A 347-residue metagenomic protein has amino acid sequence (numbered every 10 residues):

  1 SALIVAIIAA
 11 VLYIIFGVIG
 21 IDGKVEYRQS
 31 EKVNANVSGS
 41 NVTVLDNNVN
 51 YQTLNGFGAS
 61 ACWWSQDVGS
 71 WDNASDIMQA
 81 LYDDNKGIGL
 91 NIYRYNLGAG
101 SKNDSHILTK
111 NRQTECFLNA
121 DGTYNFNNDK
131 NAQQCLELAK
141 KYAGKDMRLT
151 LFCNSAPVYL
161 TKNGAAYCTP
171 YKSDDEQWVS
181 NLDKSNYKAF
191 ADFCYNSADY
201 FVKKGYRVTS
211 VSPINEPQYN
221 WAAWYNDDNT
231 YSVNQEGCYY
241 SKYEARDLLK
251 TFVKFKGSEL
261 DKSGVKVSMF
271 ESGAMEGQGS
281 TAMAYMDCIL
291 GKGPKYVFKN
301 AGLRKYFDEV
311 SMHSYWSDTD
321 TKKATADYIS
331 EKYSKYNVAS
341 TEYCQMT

Functional and structural regions predicted by a protein language model:
S1-A35: Gram-positive cell-envelope targeting signals
F16-D22, S38, N55, D121 (+3 more regions): Feature targets compositionally biased, intrinsically disordered low-complexity regions with long contiguous runs
D22, S30, G89-I92, F117 (+1 more regions): Generic N-terminal leader/processing signal
Q29-K32, L118, Y219, Q345: Intrinsically disordered, low-complexity segments enriched in glycine/proline and serine/threonine
N36-P213, W221, N229-R246, K250 (+1 more regions): N-terminal catalytic cores of secreted or lumenal carbohydrate-active enzymes
G89, M346-T347: Ligand-binding grooves and catalytic loops that recognize ribose/phosphate and carbohydrate rings, and esterified lipid
K188-R207, P217-M346: Active-site neighborhood of glycoside hydrolase catalytic domains
